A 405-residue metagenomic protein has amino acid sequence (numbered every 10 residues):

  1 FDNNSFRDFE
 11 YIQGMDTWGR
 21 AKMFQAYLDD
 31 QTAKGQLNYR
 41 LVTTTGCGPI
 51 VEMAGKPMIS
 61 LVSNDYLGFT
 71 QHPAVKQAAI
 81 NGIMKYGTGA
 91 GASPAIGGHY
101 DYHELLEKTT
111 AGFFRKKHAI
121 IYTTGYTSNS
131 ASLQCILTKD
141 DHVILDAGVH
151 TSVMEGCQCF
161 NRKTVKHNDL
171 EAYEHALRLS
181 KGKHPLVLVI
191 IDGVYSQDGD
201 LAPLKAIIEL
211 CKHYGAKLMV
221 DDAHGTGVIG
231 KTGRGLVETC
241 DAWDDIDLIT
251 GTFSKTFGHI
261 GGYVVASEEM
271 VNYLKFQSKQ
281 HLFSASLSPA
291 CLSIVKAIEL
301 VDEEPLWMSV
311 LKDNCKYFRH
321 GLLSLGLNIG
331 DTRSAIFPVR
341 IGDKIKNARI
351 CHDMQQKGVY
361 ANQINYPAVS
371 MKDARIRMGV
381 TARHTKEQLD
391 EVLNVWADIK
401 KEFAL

Functional and structural regions predicted by a protein language model:
F1-D8, G19-Y86, A216: N-terminal "arm"/small-domain region of PLP-dependent enzymes with the aminotransferase-like
N4, P73, Q77-N81, K85 (+4 more regions): PLP-dependent enzyme catalytic core of the Aspartate aminotransferase-like
Q77-T124: Conserved N-terminal alpha-helix of the aminotransferase class I/II PLP-enzyme fold
S132-T151: Conserved PLP-anchoring active-site segment centered on the Schiff-base-forming lysine
H167-V220: Active-site phosphate-binding strand-loop segment of PLP-dependent enzymes
Y214-K217, H224, I229-R333: Active-site C-terminal subdomain of aminotransferase-like
S309-F318, L323-G358, D373, V380-A382: Conserved PLP-binding catalytic core of the aspartate aminotransferase-like
